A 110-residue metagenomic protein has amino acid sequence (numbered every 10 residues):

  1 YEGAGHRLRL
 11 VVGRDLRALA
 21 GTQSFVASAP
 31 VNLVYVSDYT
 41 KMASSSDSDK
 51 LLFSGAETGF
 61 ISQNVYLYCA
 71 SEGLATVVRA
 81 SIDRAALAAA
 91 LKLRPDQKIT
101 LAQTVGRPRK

Functional and structural regions predicted by a protein language model:
Y1-K110: Acidic, surface-exposed loops and disordered segments
